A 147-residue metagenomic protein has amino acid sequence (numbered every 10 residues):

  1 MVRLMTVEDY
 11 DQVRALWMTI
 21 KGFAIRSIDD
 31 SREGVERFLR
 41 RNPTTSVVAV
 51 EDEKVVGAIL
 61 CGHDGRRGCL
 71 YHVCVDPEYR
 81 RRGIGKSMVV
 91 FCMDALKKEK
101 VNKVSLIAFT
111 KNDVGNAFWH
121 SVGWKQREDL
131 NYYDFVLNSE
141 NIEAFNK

Functional and structural regions predicted by a protein language model:
L4-H72, A95, E99, R127-E128 (+3 more regions): Acetyl-CoA-dependent GNAT
T6, D76, R80, F109: Residue-level recognition of the GNAT/N-acetyltransferase active site
D9-Q12, S87-M88, V114: Charged catalytic carboxylate motif
V75, R81-D94, S121: Conserved acetyl-CoA-binding loop-helix of GNAT-fold acetyltransferases
L96-A108: Conserved GNAT acetyl-CoA-binding A-motif
L106-G115, D134-L137: Conserved beta-strand-loop-alpha-helix junction that forms the acyl-donor binding cleft
H120-D129: Conserved acetyl-CoA-binding loop of GNAT-fold acetyltransferases
